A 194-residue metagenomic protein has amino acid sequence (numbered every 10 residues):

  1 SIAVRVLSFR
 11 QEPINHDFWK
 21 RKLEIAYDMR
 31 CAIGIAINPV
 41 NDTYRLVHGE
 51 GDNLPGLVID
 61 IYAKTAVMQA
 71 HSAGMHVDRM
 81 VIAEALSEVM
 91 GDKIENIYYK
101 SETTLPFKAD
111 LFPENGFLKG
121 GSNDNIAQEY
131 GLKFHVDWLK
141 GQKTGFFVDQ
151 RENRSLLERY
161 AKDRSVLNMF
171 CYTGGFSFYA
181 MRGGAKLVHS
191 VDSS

Functional and structural regions predicted by a protein language model:
S1-A63: Non-catalytic accessory regions of SAM-dependent methyltransferases
N15-K22, G74, D78-I82: Short amphipathic alpha-helical segments
D17, R21, I25-A32, G91-D110 (+2 more regions): A short, charged
V47-L54, V58-D60, H76-F147, S155: Non-catalytic substrate-recognition/targeting regions of SAM-dependent transferases
A63-M75: A short interface-forming secondary-structure element
K119-S194: Rossmann-like S-adenosyl-L-methionine
